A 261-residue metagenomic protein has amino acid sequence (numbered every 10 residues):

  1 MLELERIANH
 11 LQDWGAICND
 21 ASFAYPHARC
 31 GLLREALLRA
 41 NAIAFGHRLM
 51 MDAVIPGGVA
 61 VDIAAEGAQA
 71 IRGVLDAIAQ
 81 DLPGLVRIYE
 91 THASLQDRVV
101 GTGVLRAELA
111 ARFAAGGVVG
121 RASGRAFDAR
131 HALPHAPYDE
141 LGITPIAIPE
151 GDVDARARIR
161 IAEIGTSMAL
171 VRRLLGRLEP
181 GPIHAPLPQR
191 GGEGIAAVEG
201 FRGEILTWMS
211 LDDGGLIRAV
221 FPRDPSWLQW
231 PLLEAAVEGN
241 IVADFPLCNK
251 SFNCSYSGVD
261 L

Functional and structural regions predicted by a protein language model:
M1-L261: Active-site bordering "gate/hinge" segments that shape substrate access to catalytic or cofactor-binding pockets
